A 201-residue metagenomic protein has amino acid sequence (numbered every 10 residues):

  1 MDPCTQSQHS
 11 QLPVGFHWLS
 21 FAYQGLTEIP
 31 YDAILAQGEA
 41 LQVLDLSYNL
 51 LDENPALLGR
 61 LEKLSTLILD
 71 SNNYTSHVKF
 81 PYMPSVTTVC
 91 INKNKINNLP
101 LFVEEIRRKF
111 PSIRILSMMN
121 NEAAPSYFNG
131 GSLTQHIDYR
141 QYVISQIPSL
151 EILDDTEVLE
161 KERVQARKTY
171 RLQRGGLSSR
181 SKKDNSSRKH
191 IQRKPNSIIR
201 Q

Functional and structural regions predicted by a protein language model:
M1-T66, P81-C90, K95-Q201: Long, contiguous C-terminal flanking segments immediately downstream of a protein's structured core
V78: Short, glycine/polar-rich helix-capping loops at beta-to-alpha or helix-loop-helix junctions that flank or form
